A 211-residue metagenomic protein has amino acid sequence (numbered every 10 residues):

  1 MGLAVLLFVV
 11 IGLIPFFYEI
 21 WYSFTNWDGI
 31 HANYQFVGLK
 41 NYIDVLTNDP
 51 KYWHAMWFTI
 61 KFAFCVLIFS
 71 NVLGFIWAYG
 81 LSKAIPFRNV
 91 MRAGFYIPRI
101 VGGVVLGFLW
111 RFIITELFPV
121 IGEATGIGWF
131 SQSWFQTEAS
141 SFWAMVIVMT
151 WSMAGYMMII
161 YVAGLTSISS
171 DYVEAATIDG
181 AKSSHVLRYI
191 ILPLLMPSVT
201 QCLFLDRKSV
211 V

Functional and structural regions predicted by a protein language model:
M1-V211: A structural signal for multi-pass alpha-helical bundles of membrane permease subunits that mediate small-molecule
